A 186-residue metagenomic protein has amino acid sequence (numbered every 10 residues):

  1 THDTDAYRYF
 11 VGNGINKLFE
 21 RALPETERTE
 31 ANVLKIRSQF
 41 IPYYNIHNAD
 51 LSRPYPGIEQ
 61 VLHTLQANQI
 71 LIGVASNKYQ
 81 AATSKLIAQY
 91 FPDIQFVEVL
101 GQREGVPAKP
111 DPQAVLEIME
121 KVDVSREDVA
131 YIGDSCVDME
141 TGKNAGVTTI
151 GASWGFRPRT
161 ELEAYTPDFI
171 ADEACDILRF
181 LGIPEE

Functional and structural regions predicted by a protein language model:
T1-Q60, Q66-L71, A81: N-terminal helical cap/lid subdomain that shapes the substrate entry/recognition surface in HAD-like hydrolases
G12, N16, E59, Y79-A81 (+4 more regions): Alpha-helix N-cap/helix-start and coil->helix boundary motif
R28, C175-E186: Generic C-terminal helix-cap and adjacent flexible tail
A49-R53, Y79-I132, C136-A145, R159-E163: Substrate-recognition "cap/lid" segment bordering the active-site pocket of phosphatases
N68-L71, D128, T148, D168: Structural signature of beta-strand start/N-cap positions in the alpha/beta core of ABC transporter nucleotide-binding
S153: Nucleotide-sugar donor-binding loop of glycosyltransferases
F169-E173: Short acidic-hydrophobic, aromatic-tinged amphipathic segments that line or gate anion-handling sites
